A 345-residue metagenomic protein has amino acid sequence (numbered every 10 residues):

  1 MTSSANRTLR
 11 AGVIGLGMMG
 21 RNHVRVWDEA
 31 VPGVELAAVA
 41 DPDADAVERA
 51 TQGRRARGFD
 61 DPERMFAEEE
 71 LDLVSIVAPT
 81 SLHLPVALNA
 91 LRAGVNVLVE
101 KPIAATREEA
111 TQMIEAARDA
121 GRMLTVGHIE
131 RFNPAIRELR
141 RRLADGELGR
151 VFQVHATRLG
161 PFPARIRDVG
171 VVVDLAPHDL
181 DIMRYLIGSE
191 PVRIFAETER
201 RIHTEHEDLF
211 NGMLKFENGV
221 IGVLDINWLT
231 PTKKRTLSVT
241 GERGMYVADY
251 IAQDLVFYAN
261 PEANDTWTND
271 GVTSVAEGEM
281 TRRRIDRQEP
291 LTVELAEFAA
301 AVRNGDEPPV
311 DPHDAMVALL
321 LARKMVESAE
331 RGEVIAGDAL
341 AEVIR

Functional and structural regions predicted by a protein language model:
M1-G53: N-terminal Rossmann-like dinucleotide-binding module
M1-T8, L73-S75, E297-R345: C-terminal helix-rich "cap/oligomerization" subdomain common to oxidoreductases
N22, P42, R282-A296, V310: Active-site loop of classical SDR/Rossmann-like NAD(P)-dependent oxidoreductases, centered on the catalytic Tyr-X3-Lys
H23, A56-A116: Beta-loop-alpha module in the N-terminal Rossmann-like domain of NAD(P)-dependent dehydrogenases, especially those
D60, V99, L124-V126, A248: Hydrophobic residues in well-ordered beta-strands that form the structural core
A104-I166: A contiguous active-site-proximal alpha/beta segment in oxidoreductase catalytic domains
G127-P134, G160-R193, E207-D208, D314-A315: Mid-domain beta-loop-alpha active-site segment that forms a flexible, acidic cofactor/metal-binding surface
L180-N260, Q288-G305, R323, V343-R345: Contiguous beta-strand/loop segments that form the cofactor/metal-binding neighborhood of enzyme cores
